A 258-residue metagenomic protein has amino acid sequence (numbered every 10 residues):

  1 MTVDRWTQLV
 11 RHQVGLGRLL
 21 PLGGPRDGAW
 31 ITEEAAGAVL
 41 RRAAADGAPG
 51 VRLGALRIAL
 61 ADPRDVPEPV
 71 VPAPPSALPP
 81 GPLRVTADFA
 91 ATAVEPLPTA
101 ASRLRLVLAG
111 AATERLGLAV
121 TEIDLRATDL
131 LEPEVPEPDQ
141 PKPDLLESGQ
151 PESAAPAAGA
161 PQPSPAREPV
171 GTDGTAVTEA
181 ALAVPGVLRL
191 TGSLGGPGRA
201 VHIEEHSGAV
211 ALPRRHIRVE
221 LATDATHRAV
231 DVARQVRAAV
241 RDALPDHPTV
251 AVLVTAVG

Functional and structural regions predicted by a protein language model:
M1-G24, S153: N-terminal, Lys/Arg- and Ser/Thr-rich interaction peptides
G17-A73, A166-H206: N-proximal, solvent-exposed amphipathic alpha-helical segments enriched in charged/polar residues
L40, A44, P96-L116, T226-P248: Short, non-transmembrane amphipathic alpha-helical segments
P49-A90, D124, T128-L130, R189-A222 (+1 more regions): Short edge beta-strands and adjacent turn/loop segments
P82-E137: Extended, hydrophobic interaction surfaces within ordered domains
E114-L188: Surface-exposed beta-loop interaction hotspot
T175-T178, A183-L190, I203-E220, D224 (+1 more regions): C-terminal interaction module
